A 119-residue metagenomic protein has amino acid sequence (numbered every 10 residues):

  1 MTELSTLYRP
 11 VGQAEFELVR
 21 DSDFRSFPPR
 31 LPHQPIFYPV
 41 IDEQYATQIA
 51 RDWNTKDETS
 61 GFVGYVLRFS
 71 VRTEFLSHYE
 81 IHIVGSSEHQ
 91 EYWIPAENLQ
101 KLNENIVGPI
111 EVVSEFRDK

Functional and structural regions predicted by a protein language model:
M1-H33, L67, V71, I110-E115: ADP-ribose/NAD+-binding catalytic cleft of ART/PARP-like enzymes
L4, R25-F37, I41-W93: ADP-ribosyltransferase catalytic core
A14-V19, T73-Y79, L99-L102: Short, surface-exposed beta-strand/loop "edge" segments at domain boundaries and coil↔beta transitions
D21-F24, R51-E58, E104-D118: Generic surface-pattern signal
H78-K119: Active-site and NAD+-binding cores of ADP-ribose-processing enzymes
